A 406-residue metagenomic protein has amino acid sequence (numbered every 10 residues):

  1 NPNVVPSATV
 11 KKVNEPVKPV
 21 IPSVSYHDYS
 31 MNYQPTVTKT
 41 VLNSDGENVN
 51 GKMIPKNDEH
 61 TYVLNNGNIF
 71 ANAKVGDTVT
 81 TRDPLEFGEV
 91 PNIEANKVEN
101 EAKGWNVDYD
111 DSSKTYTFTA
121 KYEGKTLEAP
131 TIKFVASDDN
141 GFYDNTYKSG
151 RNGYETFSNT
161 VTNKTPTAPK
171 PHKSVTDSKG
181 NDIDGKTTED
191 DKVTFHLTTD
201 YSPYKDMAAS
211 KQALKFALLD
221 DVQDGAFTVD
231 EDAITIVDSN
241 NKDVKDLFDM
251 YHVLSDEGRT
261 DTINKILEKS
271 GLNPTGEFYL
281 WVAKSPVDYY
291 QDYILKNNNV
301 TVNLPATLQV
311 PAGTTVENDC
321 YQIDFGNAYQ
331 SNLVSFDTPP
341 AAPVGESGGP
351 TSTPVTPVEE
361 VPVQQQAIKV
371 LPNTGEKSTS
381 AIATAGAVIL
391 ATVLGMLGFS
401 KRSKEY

Functional and structural regions predicted by a protein language model:
N1-P2, P6, E15, L64-N66 (+6 more regions): Low-complexity, intrinsically disordered segments enriched in Ser/Thr together with acidic residues
P2-M53, G150-T188, H196-M207, E317-A385 (+1 more regions): Intrinsically disordered, low-complexity repeat and linker tracts
P6, P22-H27, V37, H60-L64 (+8 more regions): Hydrophobic residues positioned within well-ordered beta-strands of beta-sheet architectures
K12, P35, K39, P91 (+8 more regions): A general lysine-centric signal
Y26, D83-L85, G141, V161-P166 (+7 more regions): Low-complexity, Ser/Thr/Pro-rich intrinsically disordered linker/stalk segments at domain junctions
I54-D77, T187-L219: Short beta-strand elements of extracellular/lumenal beta-sandwich folds
K74-K121, K211-A283: A surface/secretory-pathway sequence property marking extracellular, secreted, or lumenal proteins enriched
A391-Y406: C-terminal membrane-anchoring or membrane-association module
